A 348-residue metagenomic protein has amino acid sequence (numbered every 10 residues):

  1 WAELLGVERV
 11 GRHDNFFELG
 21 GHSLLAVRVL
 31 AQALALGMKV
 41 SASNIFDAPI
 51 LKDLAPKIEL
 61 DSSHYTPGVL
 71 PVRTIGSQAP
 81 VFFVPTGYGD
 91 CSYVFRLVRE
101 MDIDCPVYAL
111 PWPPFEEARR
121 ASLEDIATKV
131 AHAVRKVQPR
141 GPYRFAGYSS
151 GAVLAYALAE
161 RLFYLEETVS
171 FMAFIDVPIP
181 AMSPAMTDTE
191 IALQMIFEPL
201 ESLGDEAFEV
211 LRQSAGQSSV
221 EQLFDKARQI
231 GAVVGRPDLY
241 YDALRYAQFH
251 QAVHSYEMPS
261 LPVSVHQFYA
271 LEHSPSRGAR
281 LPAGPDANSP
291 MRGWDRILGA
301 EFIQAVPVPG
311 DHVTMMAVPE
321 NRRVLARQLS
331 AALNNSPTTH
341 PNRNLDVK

Functional and structural regions predicted by a protein language model:
A2-T66, E124, T128, V177-P184 (+1 more regions): Phosphopantetheine-dependent thiolation modules in NRPS/PKS and related acyl-activating systems
D53-P56, L60-K348: A hydrolase-biased, glycine/serine/histidine/acidic-enriched motif that marks catalytic-domain neighborhoods in diverse
